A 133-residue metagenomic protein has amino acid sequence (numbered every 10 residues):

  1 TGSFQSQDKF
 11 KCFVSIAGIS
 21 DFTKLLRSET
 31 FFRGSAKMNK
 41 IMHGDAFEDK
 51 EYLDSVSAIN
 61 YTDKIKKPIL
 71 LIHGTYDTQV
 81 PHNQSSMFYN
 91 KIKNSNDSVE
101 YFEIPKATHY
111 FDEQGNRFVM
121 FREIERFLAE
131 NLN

Functional and structural regions predicted by a protein language model:
T1-N133: Active-site-proximal cap/loop segments of hydrolase catalytic domains
